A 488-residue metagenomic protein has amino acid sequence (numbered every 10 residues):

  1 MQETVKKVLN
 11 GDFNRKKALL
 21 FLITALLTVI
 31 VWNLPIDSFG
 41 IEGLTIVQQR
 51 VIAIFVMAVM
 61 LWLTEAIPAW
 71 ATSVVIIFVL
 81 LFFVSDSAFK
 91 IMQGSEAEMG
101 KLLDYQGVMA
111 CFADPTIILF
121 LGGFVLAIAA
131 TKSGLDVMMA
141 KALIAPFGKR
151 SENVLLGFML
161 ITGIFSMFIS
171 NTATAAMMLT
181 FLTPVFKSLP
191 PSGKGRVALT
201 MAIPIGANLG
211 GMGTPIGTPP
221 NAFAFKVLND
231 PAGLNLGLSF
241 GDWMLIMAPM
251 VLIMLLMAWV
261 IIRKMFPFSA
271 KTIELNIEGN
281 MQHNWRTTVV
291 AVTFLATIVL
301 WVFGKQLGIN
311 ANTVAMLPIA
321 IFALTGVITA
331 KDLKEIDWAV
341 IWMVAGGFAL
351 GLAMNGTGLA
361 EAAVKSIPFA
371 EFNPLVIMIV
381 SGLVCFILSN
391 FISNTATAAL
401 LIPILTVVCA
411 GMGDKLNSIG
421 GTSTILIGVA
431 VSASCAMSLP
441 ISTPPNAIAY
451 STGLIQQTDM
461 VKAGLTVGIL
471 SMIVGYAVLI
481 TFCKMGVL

Functional and structural regions predicted by a protein language model:
Q2-F39, L126, K132, P191-A224 (+3 more regions): Juxtamembrane and boundary regions of transmembrane helices in multi-pass small-molecule transporters and channels
V8-L9, A71, V75-G193, A339-V340 (+1 more regions): Membrane-embedded alpha-helical segments and adjacent helix-loop junctions characteristic of multi-pass solute
N10-R15, F39-Q49, L61-A66, L102-P115 (+6 more regions): Interfacial loop-to-helix junctions that mark the boundaries of transmembrane helices in multi-pass membrane
A18, L22, V51-I52, A71-V74 (+12 more regions): Hydrophobic alpha-helical transmembrane segments
E42-I52, A113-G122, N171-A175, A248-M254 (+3 more regions): Structural signature of hydrophobic alpha-helical transmembrane segments
E42-T45, M57-V75, L81-S85, V108 (+4 more regions): Flexible hinge motifs at transmembrane-helix junctions and intramembrane kinks/re-entrant loops in multi-pass membrane
M60-P68, I161-S170, P204-I216, L300-Q306 (+2 more regions): Transmembrane alpha-helix interface/packing and boundary motifs in multi-pass membrane proteins, characterized by
T172-F186, T200-M201, G213-P231, I319 (+4 more regions): Re-entrant/interfacial helical elements at transmembrane boundaries that shape and gate the permeation pathway
